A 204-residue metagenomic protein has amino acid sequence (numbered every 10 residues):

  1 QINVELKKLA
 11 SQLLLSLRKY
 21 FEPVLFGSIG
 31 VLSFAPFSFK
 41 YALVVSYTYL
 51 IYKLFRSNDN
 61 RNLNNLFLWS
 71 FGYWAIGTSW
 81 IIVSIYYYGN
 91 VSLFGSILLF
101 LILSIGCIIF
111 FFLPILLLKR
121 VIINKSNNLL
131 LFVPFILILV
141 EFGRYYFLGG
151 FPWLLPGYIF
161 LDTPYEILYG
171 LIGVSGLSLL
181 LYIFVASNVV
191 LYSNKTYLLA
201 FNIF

Functional and structural regions predicted by a protein language model:
Q1-V4: Short, Lys/Arg-enriched N-terminal segments with co-localized hydrophobic residues within the first ~10-30 amino acids
L6-F204: Membrane-embedded alpha-helical bundles of multi-pass enzymes that act on lipidic or dolichyl-linked glycan substrates
